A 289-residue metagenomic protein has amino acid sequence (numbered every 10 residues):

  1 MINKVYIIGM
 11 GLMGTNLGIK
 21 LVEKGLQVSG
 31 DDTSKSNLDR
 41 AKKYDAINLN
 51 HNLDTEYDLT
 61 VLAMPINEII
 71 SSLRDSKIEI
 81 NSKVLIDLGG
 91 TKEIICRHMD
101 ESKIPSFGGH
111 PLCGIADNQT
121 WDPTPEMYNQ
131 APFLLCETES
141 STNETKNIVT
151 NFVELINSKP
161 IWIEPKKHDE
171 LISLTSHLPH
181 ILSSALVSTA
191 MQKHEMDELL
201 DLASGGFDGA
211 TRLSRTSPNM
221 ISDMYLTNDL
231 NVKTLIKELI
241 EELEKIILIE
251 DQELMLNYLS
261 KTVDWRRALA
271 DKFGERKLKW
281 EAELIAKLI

Functional and structural regions predicted by a protein language model:
M1-N50, L59: NAD(P)+-binding Rossmann beta1-loop-alpha1 motif at the extreme N-terminus of oxidoreductases
I2-K4, Y57, S82, Q130: Phosphate-coordination loops involved in phosphoryl transfer and adenosine-cofactor binding
K4, Q27, P105, P132 (+1 more regions): Residues at the starts of beta-strands that form the adenosine-phosphate
N52-K77, V84: Rossmann-like NAD(P)-binding element
A63-P65, G89, E137: Glycine-rich, N-terminal phosphate-binding loop of Rossmann-like dinucleotide-binding domains
S71-D122: Rossmann-like NAD(P)(H) cofactor-binding subdomain of soluble oxidoreductases
P125-R212: Internal alpha-helical scaffold of NAD(P)-dependent oxidoreductase catalytic cores
E198-R266: Interdomain hinge/lid region at the active-site interface of Rossmann-like NAD(P)-dependent oxidoreductases
